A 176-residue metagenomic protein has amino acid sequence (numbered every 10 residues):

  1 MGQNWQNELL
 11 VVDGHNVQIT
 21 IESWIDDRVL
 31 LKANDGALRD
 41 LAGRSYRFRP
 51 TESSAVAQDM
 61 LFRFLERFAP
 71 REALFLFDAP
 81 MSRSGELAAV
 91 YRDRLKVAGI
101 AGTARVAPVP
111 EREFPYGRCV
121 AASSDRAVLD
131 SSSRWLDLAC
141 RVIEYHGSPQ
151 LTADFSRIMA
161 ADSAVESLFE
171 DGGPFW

Functional and structural regions predicted by a protein language model:
M1-L9, V17-W176: Charge-biased, low-complexity intrinsically disordered regions
